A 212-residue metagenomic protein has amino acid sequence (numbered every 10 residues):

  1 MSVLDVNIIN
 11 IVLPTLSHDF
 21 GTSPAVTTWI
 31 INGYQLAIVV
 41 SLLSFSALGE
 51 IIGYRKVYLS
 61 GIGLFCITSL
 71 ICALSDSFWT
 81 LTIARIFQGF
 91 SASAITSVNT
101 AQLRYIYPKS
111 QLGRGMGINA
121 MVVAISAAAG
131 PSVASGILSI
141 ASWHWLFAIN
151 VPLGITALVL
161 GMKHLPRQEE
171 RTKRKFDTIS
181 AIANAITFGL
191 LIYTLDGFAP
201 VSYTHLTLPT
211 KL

Functional and structural regions predicted by a protein language model:
M1-P24: Extracytoplasmic
V3, N10, L42-S46, P131: Conserved kink/hinge residues within transmembrane alpha-helices of Major Facilitator Superfamily
P24-T28, G117: Small-residue hotspots at the loop-to-helix junctions and early N-terminal turns of transmembrane alpha-helices
N32-F45: Central cavity-lining transmembrane alpha-helices of secondary-active solute carriers, predominantly the Major
V39-V40, L70, A128, A185: Hydrophobic/small/kink-forming positions within alpha-helical transmembrane segments of polytopic membrane proteins
A47-I179, G197: Helix-loop-helix hairpins in multi-pass membrane proteins, especially solute transporters
E169-E170, A185-Y203: Phenylalanine-glycine-rich, low-complexity intrinsically disordered regions, typified by the FG/GLFG repeat domains
T204-T210: Conserved small/polar residues in nucleotide/adenosyl-binding loops
